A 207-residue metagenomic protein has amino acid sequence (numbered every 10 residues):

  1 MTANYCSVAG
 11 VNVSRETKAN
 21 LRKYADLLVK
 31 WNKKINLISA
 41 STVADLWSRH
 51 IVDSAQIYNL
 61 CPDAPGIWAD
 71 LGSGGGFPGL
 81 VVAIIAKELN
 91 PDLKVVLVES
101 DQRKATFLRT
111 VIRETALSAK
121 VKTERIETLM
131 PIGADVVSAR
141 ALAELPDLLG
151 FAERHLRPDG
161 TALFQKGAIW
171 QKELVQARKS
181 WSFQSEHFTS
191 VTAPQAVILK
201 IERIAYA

Functional and structural regions predicted by a protein language model:
M1-P65, A69, Q102-L117: Class I SAM-dependent transferase core
A55-A139: Conserved SAM/SAH cofactor-binding pocket of Class I
P62-D63, R157, R178: Short conserved AdoMet
G74, A141-E144, A168: Short glycine-rich anion-binding loops that position phosphate/pyrophosphate groups of nucleotides and phosphorylated
R109-T110, L149-A152, V175-Q176: Short amphipathic alpha-helical segments
L149-T161: A short glycine-rich, Lys/Arg-flanked "PGG" loop and its adjoining helix->strand segment in the class I
D159-W170: Conserved beta-strand signature within the Rossmann-like core of class I S-adenosyl-L-methionine
I169-A207: Active-site capping/gating segments
